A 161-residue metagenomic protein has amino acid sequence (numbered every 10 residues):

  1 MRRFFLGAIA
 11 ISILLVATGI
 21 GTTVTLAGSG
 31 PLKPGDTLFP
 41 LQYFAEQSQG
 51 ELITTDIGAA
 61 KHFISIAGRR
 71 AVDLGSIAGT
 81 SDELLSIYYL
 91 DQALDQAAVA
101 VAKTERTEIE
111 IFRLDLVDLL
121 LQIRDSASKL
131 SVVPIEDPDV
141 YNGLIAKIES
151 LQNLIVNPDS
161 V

Functional and structural regions predicted by a protein language model:
M1-V161: Long, charged/polar, soluble alpha-helical segments
